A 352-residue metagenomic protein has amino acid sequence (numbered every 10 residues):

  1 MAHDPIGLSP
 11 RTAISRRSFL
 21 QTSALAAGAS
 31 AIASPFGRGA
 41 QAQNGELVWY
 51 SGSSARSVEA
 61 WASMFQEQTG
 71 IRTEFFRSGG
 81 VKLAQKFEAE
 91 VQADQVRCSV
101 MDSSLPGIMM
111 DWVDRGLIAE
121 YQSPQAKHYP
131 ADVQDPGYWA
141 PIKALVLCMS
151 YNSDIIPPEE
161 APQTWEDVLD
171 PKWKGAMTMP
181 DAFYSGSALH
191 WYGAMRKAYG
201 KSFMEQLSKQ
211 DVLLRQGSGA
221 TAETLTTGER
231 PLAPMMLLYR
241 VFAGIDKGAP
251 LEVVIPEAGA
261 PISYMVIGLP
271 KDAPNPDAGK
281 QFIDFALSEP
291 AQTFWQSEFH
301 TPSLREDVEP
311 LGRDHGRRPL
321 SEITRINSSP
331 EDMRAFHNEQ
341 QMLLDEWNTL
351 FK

Functional and structural regions predicted by a protein language model:
M1-S18, A26-A33: N-terminal secretory signal peptides
S34-G52: C-terminal segment of N-terminal export signals and the immediately downstream linker at the start of the mature
L47-E74: Short, polar/charged alpha-helical segment
G52, R56-E59, S78-K82, V96-E229: Extracytoplasmic ligand-binding site segments that recognize negatively charged/polar headgroups
G107-D111, P231-P250: A ligand-binding cleft/hinge motif common to bilobed small-molecule-binding domains
L145, E205-S208, L214-R215, K247-K271 (+1 more regions): Periplasmic-binding protein-like
C148-I155, G193, S263-N275, F294-W295: A bilobed periplasmic-binding-protein/Venus flytrap-type ligand-binding module shared by bacterial periplasmic
P270-E331: Mature extracytoplasmic/periplasmic domains
